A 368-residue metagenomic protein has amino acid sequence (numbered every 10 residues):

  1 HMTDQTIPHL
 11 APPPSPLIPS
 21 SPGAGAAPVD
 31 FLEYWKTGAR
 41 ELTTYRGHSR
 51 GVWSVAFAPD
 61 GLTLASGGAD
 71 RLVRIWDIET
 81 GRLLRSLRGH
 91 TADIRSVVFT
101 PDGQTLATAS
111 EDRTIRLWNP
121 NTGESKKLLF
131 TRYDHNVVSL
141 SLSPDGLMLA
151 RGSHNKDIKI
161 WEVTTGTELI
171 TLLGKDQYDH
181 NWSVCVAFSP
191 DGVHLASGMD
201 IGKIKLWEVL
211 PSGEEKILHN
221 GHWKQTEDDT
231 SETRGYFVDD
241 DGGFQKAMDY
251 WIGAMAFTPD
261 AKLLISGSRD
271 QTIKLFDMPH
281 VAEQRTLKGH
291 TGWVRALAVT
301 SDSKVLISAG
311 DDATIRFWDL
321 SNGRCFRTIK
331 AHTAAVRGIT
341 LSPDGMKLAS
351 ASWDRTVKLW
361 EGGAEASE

Functional and structural regions predicted by a protein language model:
T3-E368: WD40-repeat beta-propeller superdomains and closely related acidic/aromatic-rich repeat-like regions
